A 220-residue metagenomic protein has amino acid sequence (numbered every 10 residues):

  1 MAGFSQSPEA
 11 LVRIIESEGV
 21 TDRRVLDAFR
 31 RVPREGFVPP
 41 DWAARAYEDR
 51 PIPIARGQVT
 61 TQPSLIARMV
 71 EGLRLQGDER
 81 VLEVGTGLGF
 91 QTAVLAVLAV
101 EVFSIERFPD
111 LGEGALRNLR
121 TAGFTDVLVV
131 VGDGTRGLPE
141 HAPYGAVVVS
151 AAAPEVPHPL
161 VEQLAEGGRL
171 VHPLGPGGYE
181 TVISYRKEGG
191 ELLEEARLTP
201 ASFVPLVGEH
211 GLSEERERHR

Functional and structural regions predicted by a protein language model:
M1-T86, F90-L98, L111-L128, G189-H219: Class I SAM-dependent transferase core
R74-E194: Conserved nucleotide-cofactor-binding alpha/beta core module
